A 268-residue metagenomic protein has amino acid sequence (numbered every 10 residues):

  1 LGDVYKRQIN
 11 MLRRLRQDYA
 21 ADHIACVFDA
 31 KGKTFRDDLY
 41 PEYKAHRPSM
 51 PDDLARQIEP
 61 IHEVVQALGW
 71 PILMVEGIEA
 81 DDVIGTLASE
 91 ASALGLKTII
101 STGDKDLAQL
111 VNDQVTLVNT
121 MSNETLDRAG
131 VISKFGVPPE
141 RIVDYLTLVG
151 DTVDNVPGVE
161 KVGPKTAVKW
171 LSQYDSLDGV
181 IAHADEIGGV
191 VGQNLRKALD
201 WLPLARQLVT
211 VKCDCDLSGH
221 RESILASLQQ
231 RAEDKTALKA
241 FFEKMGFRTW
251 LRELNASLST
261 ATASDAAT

Functional and structural regions predicted by a protein language model:
L1-Y5, D265-T268: Short, intrinsically disordered, charge-balanced linker/junction segments flanking boundaries in proteins
G2-S101, K105-D127, L202-G219, A226-Q229: Noncatalytic, basic helical substrate-engagement surface that gates or grips nucleic-acid strands
A20-A25, A93, N112-T116, T125-T268: Non-catalytic nucleic-acid-binding/docking modules located in mid-to-C-terminal regions of nucleic-acid enzymes
